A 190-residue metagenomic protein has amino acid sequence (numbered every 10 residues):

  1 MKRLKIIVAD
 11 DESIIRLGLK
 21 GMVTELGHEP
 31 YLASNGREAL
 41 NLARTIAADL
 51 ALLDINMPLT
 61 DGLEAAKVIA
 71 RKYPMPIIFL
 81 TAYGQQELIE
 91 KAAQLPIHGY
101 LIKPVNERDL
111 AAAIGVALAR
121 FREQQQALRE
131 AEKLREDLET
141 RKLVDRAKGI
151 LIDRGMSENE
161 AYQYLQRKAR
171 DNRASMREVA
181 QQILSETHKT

Functional and structural regions predicted by a protein language model:
M1-I14, L19-V23, A51: Conserved acidic segment of CheY-like receiver
G27-S34, L42: Short hydrophobic/Thr-rich beta-strand motif most characteristic of the beta2 strand and flanking loop of CheY-like
S34-E38, L59-E64: Acidic catalytic/metal-coordinating carboxylates
L40-N41, L63-Y73: Short amphipathic alpha-helix used as the core "switch/output" element in two-component signaling
I46-L52: Active-site beta3 strand of CheY-like receiver
D54, T81: Active-site residues of response regulator receiver
E87, V105-I114: C-terminal output helix
R122, R129-T190: C-terminal output/effector regions of signal-responsive regulators
